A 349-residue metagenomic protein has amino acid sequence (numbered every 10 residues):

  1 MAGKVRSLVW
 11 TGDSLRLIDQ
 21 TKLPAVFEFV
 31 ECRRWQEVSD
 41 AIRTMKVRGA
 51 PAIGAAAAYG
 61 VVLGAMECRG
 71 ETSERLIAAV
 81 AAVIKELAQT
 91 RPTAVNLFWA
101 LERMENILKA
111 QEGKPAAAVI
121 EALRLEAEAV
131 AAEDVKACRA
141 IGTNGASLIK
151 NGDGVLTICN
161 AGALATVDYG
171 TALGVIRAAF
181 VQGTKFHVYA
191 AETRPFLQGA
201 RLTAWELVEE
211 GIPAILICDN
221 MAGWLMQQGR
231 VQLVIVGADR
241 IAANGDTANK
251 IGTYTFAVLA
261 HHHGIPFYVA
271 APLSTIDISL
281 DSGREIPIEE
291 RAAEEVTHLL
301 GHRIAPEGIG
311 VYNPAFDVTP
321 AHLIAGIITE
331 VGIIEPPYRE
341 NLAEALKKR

Functional and structural regions predicted by a protein language model:
R6-K114: Long amphipathic alpha-helical segments
I18, A56, G60, F98-A100 (+5 more regions): Short beta-strand segments
V30-K46, A78, S147-V155, H298-G308: Short, hydrophobic/aliphatic alpha-helical segments
E31, W35-V38, A50, G54 (+14 more regions): Generic structural signal for well-ordered, non-membrane alpha-helical segments in soluble metabolic enzymes
T44-G60, R91, L97, T157-D168 (+1 more regions): Conserved phosphate/anionic-ligand binding catalytic regions in large, soluble enzymes, centered on
N96-V155, F186, A190-V234: Ligand-binding beta-strand-loop-alpha-helix segment within the catalytic cores of soluble metabolic enzymes
G170-V181, A257: Histidine-anchored nucleotide/phosphate-binding helix
K185-F186, A191-R349: Conserved phosphate- and dinucleotide-binding cores of soluble alpha/beta proteins, encompassing both enzyme active
